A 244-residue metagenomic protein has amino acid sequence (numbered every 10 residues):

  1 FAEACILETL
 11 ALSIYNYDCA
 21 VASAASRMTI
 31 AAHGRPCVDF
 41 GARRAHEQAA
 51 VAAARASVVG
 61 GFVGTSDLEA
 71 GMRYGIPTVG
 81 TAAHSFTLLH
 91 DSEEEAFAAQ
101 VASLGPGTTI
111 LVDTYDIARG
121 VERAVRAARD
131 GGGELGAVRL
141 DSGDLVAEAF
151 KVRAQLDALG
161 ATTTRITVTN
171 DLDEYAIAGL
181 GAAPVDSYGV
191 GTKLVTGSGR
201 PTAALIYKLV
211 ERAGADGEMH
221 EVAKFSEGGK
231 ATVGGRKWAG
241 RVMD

Functional and structural regions predicted by a protein language model:
F1-T162, E174-G179, A183-P184, R212-A215: Buried, small/hydrophobic-residue-enriched core segments of structured protein domains
L111, R139, I166-T169, G189-G191: Short, conserved beta-strand edge motifs with alternating hydrophobic and charged residues
Q155-L159, T164, L172-D244: Gly/Ser/Thr/Ala-enriched C-terminal appendages of enzymes
